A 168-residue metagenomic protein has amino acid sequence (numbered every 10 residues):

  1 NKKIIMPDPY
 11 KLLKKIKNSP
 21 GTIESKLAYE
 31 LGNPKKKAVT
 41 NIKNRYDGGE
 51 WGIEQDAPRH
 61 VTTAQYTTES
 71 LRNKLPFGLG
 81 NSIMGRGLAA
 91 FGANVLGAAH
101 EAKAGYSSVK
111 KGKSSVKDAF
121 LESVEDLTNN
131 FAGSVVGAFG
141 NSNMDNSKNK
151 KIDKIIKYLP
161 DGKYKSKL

Functional and structural regions predicted by a protein language model:
N1-I5: Short, Lys/Arg-enriched N-terminal segments with co-localized hydrophobic residues within the first ~10-30 amino acids
M6-L121, T128-F131, V135-L168: Bulky hydrophobic segments
